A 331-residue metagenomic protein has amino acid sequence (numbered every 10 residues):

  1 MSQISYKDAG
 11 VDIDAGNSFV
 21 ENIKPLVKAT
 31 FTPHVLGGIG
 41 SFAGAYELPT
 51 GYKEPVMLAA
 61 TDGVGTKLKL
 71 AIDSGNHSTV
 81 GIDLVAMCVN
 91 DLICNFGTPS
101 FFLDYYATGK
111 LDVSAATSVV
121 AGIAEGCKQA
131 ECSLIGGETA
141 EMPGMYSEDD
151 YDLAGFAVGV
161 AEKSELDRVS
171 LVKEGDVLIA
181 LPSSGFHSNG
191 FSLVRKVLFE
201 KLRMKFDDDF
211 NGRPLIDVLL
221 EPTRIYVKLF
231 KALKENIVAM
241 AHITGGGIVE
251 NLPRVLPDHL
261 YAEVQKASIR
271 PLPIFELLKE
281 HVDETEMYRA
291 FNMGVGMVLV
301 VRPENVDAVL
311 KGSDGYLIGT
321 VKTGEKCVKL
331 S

Functional and structural regions predicted by a protein language model:
S2-D8, P25, K53, A115-S133 (+3 more regions): Glycine-/charge-enriched secondary-structure boundary and capping motifs
S2-P33: N-terminal amphipathic/basic leader segments beginning at the initiator methionine
V11, A15, V80, N189 (+2 more regions): A generic structural signal for residues located within well-ordered alpha-helices of large catalytic or ligand-binding
S18-V20, L68, F102, K110 (+2 more regions): Generic hydrophobic alpha-helical membrane-span motif
P25, F31-S184: Glycine-rich phosphate/pyrophosphate-binding loop regions near the starts of catalytic domains
K110, S188, L272: Loop/helix-junction capping segments adjacent to catalytic residues or to phosphate/diphosphate-binding pockets
D152, E165-N211, V249: Short, acidic (Asp/Glu-rich) active-site segment that either coordinates a divalent metal cofactor
